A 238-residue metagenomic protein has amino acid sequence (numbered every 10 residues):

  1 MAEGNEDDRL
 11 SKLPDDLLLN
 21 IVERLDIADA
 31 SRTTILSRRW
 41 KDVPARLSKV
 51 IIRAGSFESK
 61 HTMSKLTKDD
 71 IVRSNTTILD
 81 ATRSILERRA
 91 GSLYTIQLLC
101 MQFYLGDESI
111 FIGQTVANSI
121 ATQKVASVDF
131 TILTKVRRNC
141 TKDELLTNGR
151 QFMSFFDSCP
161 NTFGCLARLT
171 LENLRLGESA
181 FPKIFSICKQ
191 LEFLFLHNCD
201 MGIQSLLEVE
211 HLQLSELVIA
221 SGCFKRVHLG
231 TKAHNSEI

Functional and structural regions predicted by a protein language model:
A2-D15, N20-S215, A220: Leucine-rich repeat
F224-I238: Acidic, glycine-rich loop-and-beta core segments that form the ion-binding/anion-interacting portion of active sites
